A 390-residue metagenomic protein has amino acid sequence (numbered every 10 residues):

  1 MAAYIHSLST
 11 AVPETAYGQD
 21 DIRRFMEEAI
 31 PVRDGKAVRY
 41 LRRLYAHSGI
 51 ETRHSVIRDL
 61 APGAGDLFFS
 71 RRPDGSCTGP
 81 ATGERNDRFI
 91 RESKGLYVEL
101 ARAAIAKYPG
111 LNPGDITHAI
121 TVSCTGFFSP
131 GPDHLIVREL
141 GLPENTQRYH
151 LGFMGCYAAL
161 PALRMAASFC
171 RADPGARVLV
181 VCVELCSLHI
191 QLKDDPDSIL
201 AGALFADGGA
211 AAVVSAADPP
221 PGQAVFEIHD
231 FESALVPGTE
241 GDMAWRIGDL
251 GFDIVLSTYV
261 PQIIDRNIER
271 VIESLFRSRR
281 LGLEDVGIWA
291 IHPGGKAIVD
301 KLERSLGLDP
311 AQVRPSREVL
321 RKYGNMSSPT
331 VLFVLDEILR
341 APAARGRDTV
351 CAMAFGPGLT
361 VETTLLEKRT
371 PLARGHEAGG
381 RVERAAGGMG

Functional and structural regions predicted by a protein language model:
M1-A2, P113-H118, E144-Q147, D173-V178 (+5 more regions): Short coil/turn connectors at secondary-structure junctions
M1-R88, C186, L192-R266, R270-S274 (+2 more regions): Condensing-enzyme catalytic core mediating Claisen C-C bond formation in acyl metabolism
S7-S9, V122, G152, R177-E184 (+2 more regions): Short beta-strand segments
A46, I50, E92-Y108, G209 (+2 more regions): Short, well-ordered amphipathic alpha-helical segments that serve as non-catalytic structural scaffolds within diverse
H47-G141, L283-V299: Conserved beta-ketoacyl condensing-enzyme motif
R88, I105, C124-G126, R138 (+5 more regions): Claisen-condensing/thiolase-fold acyl-transfer catalytic domains that form or cleave C-C bonds in fatty acid
F127-L142, V180-Q191, E240-W245, V299-V313: Acidic-glycine-rich active-site phosphate/pyrophosphate-binding loop
E144-T146, L151, P161-M165, C182-A206: Active-site glycine-rich loop that binds ribose-phosphate moieties when present
